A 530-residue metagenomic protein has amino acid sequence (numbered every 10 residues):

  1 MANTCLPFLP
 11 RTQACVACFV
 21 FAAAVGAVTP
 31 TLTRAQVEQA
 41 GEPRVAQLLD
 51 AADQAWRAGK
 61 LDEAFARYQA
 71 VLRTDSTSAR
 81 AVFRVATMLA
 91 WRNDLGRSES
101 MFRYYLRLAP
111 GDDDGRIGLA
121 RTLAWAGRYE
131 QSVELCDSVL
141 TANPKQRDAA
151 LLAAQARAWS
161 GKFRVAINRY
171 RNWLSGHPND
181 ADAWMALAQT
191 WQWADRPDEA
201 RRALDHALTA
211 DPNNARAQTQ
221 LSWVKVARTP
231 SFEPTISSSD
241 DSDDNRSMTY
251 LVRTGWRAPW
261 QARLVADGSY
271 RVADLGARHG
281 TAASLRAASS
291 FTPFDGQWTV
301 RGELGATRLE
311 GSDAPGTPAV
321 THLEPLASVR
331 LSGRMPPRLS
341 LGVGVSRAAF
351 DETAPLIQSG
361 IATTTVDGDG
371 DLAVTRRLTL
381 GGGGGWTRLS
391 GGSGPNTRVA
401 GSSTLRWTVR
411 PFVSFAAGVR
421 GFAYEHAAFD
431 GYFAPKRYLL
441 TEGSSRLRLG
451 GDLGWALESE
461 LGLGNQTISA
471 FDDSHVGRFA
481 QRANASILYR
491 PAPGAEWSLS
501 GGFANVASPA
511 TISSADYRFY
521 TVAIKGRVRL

Functional and structural regions predicted by a protein language model:
M1-R11: N-terminal secretory signal peptides that target proteins for export/translocation
L6, A14, T31-A35: Serine/threonine-rich, low-complexity intrinsically disordered segments
L6, V16-F19, D137: Secreted/luminal cysteine- and crosslink-motif detector
P10, F21-A23, Y170: Generic detector of N-terminal low-structure segments
C15-A27: Bacterial N-terminal signal peptides
V28, L32-Q69, R73, A79-R80: N-terminal leader/linker segments that initiate helical-solenoid repeat arrays
V37, R44-Q47, A51, A55 (+6 more regions): Gram-negative and organellar
